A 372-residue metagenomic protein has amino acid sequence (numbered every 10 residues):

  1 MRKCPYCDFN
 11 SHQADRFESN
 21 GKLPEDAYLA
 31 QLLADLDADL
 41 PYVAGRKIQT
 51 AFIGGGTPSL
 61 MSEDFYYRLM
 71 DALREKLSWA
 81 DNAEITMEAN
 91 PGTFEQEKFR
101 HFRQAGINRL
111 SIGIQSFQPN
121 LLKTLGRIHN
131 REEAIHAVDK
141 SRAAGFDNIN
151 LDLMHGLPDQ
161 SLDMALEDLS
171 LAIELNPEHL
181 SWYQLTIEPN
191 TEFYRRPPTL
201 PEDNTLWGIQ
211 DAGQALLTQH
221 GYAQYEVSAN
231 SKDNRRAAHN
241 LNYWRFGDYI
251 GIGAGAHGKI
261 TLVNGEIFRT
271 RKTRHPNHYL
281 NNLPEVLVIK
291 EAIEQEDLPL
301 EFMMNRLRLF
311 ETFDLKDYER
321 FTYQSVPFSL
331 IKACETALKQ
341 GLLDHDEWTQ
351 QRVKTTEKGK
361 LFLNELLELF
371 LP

Functional and structural regions predicted by a protein language model:
R2-K3, S11: Short pre-active-site segment immediately N-terminal to redox-active cysteine/selenocysteine motifs in thiol-based
D8-Y42, R46-Q324: C-terminal scaffold of the Radical SAM
A89, T355-T356: Hydrophobic residues in beta-strands and at strand termini
N230, E347-R352: Short, Lys/Arg-rich nucleic-acid/phosphate-binding segment
L315-K316, F328, D346: Extended hydrophobic-aromatic, low-complexity segments
Q324-L338: Short amphipathic alpha-helical interaction segments
K339-W348: A short, conserved structural fragment
K358-P372: Short, amphipathic alpha-helical interaction segments positioned at domain boundaries
